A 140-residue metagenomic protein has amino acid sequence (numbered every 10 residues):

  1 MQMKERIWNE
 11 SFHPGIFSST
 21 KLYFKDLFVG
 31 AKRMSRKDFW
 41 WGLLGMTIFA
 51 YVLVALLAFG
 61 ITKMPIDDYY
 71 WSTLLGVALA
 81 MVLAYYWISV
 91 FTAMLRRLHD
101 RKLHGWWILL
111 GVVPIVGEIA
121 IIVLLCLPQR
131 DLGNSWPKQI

Functional and structural regions predicted by a protein language model:
M1-G45, V90-W106, V123-I140: Membrane-interface extramembranous regions at the lipid-water interface
S11-F12, Y69-W71: Short, flexible segments with low predicted structural confidence
D38-P65, S72-M94, R101-L127: Hydrophobic alpha-helical transmembrane segments in multi-pass membrane proteins
